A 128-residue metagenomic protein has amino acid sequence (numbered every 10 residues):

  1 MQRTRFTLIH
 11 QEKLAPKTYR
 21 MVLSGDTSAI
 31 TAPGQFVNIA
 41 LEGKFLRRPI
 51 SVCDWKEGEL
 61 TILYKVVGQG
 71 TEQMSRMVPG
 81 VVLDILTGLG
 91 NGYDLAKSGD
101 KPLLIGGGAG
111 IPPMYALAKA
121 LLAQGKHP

Functional and structural regions predicted by a protein language model:
Q2-V81: Ferredoxin-reductase
Q69-P128: FNR/FR-type flavoprotein reductase catalytic core
